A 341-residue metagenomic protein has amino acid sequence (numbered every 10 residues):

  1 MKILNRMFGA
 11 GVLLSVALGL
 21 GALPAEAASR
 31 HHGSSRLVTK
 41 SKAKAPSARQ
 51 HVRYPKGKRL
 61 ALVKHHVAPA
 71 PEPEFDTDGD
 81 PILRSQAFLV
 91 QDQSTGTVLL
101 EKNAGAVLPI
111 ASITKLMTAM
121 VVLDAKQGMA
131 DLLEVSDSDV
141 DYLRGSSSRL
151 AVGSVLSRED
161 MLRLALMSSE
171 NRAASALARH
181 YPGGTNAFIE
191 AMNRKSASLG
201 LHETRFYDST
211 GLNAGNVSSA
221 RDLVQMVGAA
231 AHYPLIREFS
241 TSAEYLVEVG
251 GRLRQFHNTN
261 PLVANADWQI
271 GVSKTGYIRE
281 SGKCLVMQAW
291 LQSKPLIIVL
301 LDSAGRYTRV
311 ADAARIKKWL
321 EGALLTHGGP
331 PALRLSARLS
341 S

Functional and structural regions predicted by a protein language model:
M1-A87, G322-S341: N-terminal secretory targeting signals
R6-M7, L116, A289, P295: Hydrophobic alpha-helical segments, especially transmembrane helices and their immediate juxtamembrane helical caps
F8-A10, I189, R306: Generic alpha-helix initiation/capping and coil-helix boundary signal
A22, I110-A111, L133, D137 (+7 more regions): Residue-level detector of alpha-helical recognition elements and their boundaries
R30, R49-Y54, K58-R221, Q225-P234 (+1 more regions): Active-site-adjacent loops and short helices of periplasmic peptidoglycan-processing enzymes
L201-R205, G211-S341: Domain-terminus/edge residues, biased toward the C-terminal soluble/receptor-binding domains of extracytoplasmic
